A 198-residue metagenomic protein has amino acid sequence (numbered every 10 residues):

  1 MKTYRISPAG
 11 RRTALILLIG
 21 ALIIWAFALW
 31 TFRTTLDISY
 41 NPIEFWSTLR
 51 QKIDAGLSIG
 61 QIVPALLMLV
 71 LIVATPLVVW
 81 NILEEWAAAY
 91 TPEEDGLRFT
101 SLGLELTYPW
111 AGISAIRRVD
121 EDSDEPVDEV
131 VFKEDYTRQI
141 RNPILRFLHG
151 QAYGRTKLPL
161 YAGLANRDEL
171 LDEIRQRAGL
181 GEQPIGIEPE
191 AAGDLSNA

Functional and structural regions predicted by a protein language model:
M1-V63, I185-A198: N-terminal membrane-targeting/pre-transmembrane regions
K2-I6, Y108, T156-A162: Generic detection of short hydrophobic beta-strand segments and adjacent strand-loop junctions
Y4-I6, L97, I113-I116, V130 (+2 more regions): Hydrophobic beta-strand residues in large extracellular and virion-surface proteins
A21-L29, M68-V79: Hydrophobic alpha-helical transmembrane segments of multipass integral membrane proteins
S58-A74, S114-E125: Juxtamembrane/interfacial segments around transmembrane helices
L71-I116: Conserved beta-hairpin
T100-R138: Acidic, Ser/Thr-rich low-complexity segments on the non-lumenal side of membrane proteins
D122-A198: A membrane-cytosol interface segment of integral membrane proteins
